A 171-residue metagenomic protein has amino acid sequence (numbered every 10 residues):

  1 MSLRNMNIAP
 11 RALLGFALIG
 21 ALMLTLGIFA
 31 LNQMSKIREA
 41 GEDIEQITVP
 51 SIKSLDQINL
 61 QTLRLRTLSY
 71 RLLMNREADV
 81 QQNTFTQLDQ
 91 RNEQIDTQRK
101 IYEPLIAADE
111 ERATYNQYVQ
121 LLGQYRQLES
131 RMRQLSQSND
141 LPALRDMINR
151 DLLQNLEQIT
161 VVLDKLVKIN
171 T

Functional and structural regions predicted by a protein language model:
N5-M6, Q46: Residue-level "hotspot" positions that anchor or transmit function at local structural transition points
M6-M34: Extreme N-terminal signal-anchor transmembrane helix of membrane signaling/transducer proteins, especially in bacteria
M23-I47, Y70, T171: N-terminal membrane-insertion alpha helix
A40-Q127, R131-N155: Membrane-proximal N-terminal soluble sensing/regulatory segments of transmembrane proteins
L156-N170: Extended, hydrophilic extramembrane loops/domains of integral membrane proteins
